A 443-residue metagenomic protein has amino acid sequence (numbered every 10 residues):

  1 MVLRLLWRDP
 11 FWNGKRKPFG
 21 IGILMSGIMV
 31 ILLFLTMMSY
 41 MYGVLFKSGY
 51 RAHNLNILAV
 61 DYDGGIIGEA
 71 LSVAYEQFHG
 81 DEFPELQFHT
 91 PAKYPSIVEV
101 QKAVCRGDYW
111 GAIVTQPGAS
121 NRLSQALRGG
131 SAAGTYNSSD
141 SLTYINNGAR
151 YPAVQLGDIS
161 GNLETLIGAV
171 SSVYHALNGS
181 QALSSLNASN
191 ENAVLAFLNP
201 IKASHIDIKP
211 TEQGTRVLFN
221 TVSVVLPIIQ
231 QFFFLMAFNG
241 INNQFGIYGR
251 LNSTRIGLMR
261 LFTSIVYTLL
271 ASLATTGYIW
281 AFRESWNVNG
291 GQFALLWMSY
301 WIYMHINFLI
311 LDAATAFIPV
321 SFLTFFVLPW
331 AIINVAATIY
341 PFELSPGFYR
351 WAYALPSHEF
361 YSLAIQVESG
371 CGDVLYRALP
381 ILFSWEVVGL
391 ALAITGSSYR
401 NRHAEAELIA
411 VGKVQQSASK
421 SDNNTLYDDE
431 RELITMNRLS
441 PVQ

Functional and structural regions predicted by a protein language model:
M1-G214, A410-Q443: Extracytoplasmic/periplasmic domains immediately adjacent to an N-terminal transmembrane anchor in multi-pass membrane
Y42, Q213-M236, F245-D428, Q443: Membrane-spanning alpha-helical segments of multipass transporters and channels
K47-G49, E82, P95, I241 (+4 more regions): Residue-level detector of solvent-exposed, low-hydrophobicity positions
S141, S204, N239-L251: Hydrophobic transmembrane alpha-helix segments characteristic of membrane transport and insertion machinery
